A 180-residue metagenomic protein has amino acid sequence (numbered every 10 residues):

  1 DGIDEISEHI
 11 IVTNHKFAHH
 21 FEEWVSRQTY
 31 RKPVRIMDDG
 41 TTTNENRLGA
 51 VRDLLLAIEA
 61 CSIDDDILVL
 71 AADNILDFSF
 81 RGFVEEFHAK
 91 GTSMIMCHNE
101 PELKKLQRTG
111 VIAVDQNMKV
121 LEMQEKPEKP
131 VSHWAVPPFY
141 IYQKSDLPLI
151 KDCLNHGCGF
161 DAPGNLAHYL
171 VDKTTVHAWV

Functional and structural regions predicted by a protein language model:
D1-L70, G82: Conserved N-terminal catalytic core of the sugar/cofactor nucleotidyltransferase
I6, D64, A89-K90, K173-T174: Structured helix-beta-strand junction loops
I36, S93-M94, V176-V180: Conserved beta-strand scaffold positions in the cores of enzyme catalytic domains, especially in NTP/NDP-utilizing
T41-T42, A72-I75, E100-P101: Short glycine-rich anion-binding loops that position phosphate/pyrophosphate groups of nucleotides and phosphorylated
A57, D73, I112, Q143: Residue-level signal for inorganic ion chemistry
I75, V84-H88, K119-V180: Catalytic-core segments of class I nucleotidyltransferases/pyrophosphorylases that form NMP-activated intermediates
F78-Q107: Conserved donor-nucleotide/metal-binding helix-loop-beta segment in metal-dependent transferases, i.e., the alpha-helix
K104-L121: Conserved catalytic core of nucleotide-sugar-dependent glycosyltransferases
